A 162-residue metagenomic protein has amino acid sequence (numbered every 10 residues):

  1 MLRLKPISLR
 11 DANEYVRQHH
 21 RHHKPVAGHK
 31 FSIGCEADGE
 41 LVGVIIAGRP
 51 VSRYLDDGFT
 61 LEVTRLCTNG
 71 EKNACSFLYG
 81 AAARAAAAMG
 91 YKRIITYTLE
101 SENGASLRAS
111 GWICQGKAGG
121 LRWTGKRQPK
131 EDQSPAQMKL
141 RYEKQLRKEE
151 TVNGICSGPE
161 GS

Functional and structural regions predicted by a protein language model:
M1-A27: Short amphipathic alpha-helix that is part of the acyltransferase structural core
P6, A27-K30, A37, G48-M138: Acyl-donor binding region in acyl/amide transferases
V16, I33-E36: Active-site and channel-lining beta-strand-loop segments that bind or position nucleotide-derived/phosphorylated
G43-V44: Short glycine-/small-residue motifs
S101, R147-K148: Short acidic/polar capping segments at secondary-structure boundaries
L140-Q145: C-terminal edge-of-domain segments
K148-S162: Intrinsically disordered, low-complexity and often Lys/Arg-enriched segments
